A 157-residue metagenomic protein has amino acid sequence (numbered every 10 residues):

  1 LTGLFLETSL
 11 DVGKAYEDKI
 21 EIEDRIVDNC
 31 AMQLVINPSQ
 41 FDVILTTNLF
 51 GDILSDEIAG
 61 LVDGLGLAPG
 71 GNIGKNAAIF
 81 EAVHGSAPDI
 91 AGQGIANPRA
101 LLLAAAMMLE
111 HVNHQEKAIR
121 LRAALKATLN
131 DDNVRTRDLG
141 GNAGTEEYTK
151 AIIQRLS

Functional and structural regions predicted by a protein language model:
L1-D28, Q40-V43: Glycine-rich phosphate/diphosphate-binding loop of Rossmann-like nucleotide-binding domains
T2-E7, D28, I119-A123, N142-E146 (+1 more regions): An alpha-helix initiation/capping motif
R25-V27, G94-A96, G141: Active-site nucleophile and cofactor-binding loops and adjacent substrate-binding regions of central metabolic enzymes
M32-R120, A124-N133: Glycine-rich phosphate/nucleotide-binding loop
Q115, A124-S157: Glycine-rich phosphate/pyrophosphate-binding loop and the adjoining helix
